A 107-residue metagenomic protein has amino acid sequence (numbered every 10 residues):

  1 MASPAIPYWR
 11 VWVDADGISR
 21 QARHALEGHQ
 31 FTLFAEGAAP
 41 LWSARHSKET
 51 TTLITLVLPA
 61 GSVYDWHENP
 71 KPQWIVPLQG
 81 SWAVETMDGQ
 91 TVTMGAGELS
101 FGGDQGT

Functional and structural regions predicted by a protein language model:
A2-V13: Short acidic, Pro/Gly- and aromatic-enriched capping/linker segments at domain boundaries
D14-A15, L78, M87: Short, ordered coil/turn segments that flank beta-strands lining enzyme active or ligand-binding pockets
D14-D65: A short glycine-rich, His/Asp/Glu-containing loop-to-beta-strand
V57, D88-G106: Short acidic-glycine-tyrosine-enriched beta hairpin
V57-A60, E68-V84: Short, conserved beta-strand element in jelly-roll/cupin
